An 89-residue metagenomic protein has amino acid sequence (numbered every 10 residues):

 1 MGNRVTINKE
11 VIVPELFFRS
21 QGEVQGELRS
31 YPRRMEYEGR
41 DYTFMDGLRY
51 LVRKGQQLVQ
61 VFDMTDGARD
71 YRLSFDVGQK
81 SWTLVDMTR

Functional and structural regions predicted by a protein language model:
M1-R89: Cysteine-centric segments in proteins
